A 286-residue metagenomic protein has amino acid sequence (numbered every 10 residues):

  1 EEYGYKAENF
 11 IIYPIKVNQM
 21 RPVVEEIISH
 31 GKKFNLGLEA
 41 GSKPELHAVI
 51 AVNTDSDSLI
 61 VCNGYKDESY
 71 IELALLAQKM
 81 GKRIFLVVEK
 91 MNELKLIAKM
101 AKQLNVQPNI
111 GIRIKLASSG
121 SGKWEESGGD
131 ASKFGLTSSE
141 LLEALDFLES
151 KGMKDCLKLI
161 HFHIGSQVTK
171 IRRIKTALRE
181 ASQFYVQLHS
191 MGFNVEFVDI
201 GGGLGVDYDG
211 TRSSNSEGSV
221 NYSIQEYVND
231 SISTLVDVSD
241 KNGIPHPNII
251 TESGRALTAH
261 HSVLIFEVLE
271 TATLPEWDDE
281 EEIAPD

Functional and structural regions predicted by a protein language model:
E1-V17, F34-L38, I84, T271 (+1 more regions): Alpha/beta catalytic barrel-like cores
Y3-G4, A51-N53, L76-A77, M100-L104 (+3 more regions): A general structural signal for short secondary-structure junctions and capping/turn motifs
G4-F10, N105-Q107, D155, I244 (+1 more regions): A generic structural signal for short, non-catalytic loop/turn and secondary-structure boundary residues
F10-F197, V206, S223: Active-site-proximal beta-alpha core segment in soluble small-molecule metabolic enzymes
L157, S166-D286: C-terminal active-site-proximal or functional interface alpha/beta core segments in diverse enzymes
